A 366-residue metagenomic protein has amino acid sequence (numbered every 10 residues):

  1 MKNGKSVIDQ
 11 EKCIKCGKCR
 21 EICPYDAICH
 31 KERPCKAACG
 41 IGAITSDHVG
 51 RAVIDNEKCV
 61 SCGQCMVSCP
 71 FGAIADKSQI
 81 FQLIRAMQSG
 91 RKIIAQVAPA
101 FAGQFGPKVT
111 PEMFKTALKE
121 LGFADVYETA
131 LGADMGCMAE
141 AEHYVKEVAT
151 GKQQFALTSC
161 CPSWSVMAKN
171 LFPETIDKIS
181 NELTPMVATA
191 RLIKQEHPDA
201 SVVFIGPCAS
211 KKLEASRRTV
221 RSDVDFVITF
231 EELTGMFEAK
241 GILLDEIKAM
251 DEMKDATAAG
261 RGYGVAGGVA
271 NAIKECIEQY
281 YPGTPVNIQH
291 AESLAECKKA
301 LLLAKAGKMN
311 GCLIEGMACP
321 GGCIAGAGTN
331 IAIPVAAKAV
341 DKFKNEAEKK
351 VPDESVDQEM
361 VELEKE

Functional and structural regions predicted by a protein language model:
M1-Q10, K18-V60, Q64-Q79, N330: Iron-sulfur cluster-binding cysteine motifs and their immediate structural context in ferredoxin-like electron-transfer
K12, I28, K58, P107-V109 (+1 more regions): Charged, low-complexity surface patches
D76-E366: Iron-sulfur-associated redox domains of electron-transfer enzymes in respiratory and anaerobic energy metabolism
